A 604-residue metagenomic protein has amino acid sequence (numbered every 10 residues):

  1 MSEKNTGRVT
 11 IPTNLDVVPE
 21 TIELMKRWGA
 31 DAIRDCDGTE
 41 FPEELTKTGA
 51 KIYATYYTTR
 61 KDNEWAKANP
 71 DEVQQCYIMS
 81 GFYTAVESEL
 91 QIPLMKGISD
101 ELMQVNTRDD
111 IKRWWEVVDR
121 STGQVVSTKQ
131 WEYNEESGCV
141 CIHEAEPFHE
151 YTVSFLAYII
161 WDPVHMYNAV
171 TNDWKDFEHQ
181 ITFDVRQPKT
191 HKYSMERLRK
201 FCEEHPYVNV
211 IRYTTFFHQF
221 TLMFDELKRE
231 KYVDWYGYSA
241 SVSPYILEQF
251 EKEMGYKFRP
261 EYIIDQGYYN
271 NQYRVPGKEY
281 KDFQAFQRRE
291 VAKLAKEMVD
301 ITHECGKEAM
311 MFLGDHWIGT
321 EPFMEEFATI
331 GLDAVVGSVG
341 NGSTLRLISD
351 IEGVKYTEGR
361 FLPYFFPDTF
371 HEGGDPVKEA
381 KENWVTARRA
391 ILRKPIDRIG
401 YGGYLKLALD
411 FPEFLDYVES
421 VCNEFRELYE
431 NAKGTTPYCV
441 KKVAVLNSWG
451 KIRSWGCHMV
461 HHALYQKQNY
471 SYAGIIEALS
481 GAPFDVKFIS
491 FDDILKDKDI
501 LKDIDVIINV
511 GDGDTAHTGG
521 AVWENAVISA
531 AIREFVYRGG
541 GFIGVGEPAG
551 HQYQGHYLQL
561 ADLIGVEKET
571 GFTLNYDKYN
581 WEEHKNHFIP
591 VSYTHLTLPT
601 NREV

Functional and structural regions predicted by a protein language model:
G7-P12, A32, W174-H191, P276-V291 (+4 more regions): The substrate-binding groove and active-site-proximal loops of carbohydrate-active enzymes, especially glycoside
T10-I22, D37-G38, M311-G319, A478-K498: A short, well-structured beta->alpha microelement
V17-E44, T48, K200-R212, A387 (+1 more regions): Catalytic domains of carbohydrate-active enzymes, especially glycoside hydrolases
G38-Q75, L227-W235, M298-I301: Aromatic-lined substrate-binding rim segments of carbohydrate-active enzymes
L45, N63-A66, L198-R199, N209-F216 (+7 more regions): Hydrophobic targeting/anchoring helices
P70-T329, L347, K433: Polysaccharide-binding and catalytic clefts of secreted carbohydrate-active enzymes
D514, T518-Y593: A glycine-rich, often tryptophan-bearing local segment used as a flexible ligand/cofactor-contacting loop or short
T594-E603: Conserved small/polar residues in nucleotide/adenosyl-binding loops
